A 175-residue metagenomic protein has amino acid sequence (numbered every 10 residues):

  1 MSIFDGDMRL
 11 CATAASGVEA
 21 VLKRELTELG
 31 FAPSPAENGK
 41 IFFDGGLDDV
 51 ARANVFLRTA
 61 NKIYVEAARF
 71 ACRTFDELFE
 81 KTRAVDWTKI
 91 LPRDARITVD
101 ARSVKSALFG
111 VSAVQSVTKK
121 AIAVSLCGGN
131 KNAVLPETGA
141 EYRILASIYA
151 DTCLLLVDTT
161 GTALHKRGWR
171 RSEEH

Functional and structural regions predicted by a protein language model:
I3-I144, A150, T159-T162: Accessory substrate-recognition/RNA-binding modules or partner subunits associated with SAM-dependent
L155-V157: Short beta-strand motif preference
L164-R167: Internal, non-catalytic "lid/hinge" segments that mediate substrate recognition, gating, inter-domain movement
R171: Generic anion/oxyanion-binding catalytic loop in active/binding sites
E174-H175: Conserved small/polar residues in nucleotide/adenosyl-binding loops
